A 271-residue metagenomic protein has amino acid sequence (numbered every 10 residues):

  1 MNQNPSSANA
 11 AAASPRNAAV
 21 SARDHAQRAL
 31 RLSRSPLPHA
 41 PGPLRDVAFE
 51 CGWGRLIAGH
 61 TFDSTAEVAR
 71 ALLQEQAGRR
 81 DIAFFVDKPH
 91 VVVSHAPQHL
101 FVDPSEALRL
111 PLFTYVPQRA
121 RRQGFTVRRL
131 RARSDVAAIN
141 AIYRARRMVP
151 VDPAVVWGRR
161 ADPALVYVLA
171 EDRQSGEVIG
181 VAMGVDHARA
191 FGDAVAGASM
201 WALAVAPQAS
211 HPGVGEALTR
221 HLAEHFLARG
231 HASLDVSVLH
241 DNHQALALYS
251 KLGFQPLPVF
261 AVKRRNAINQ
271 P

Functional and structural regions predicted by a protein language model:
N2-P5, A10-E50, A66-E67: Short Lys/Arg-enriched alpha/beta "domain-start" segment
L30-P38, W53-F125, V262-K263: Acyl-donor-binding surface of acyltransferase catalytic domains
P41-I57, V102, A188-M200, S210: A conserved beta-turn-beta hairpin within the catalytic core of GNAT-like acetyltransferases that forms part
G52-T65, A202-H211, V238-L239: A short, internal acetyl-CoA/4′-phosphopantetheine-binding micro-motif in the GNAT/acyltransferase core
A69-E75, K88-D103, P212, E216 (+4 more regions): Conserved active-site alpha-helix within GNAT-family acetyltransferase domains
Y115-V151: Short amphipathic alpha-helix that is part of the acyltransferase structural core
R147-A204: A conserved beta-strand-loop-helix scaffold within acyl/acetyltransferase catalytic domains
M200, L222-F226, L234, A245: Short hydrophobic clusters on alpha-helical segments that form packing/core surfaces in small helical domains
